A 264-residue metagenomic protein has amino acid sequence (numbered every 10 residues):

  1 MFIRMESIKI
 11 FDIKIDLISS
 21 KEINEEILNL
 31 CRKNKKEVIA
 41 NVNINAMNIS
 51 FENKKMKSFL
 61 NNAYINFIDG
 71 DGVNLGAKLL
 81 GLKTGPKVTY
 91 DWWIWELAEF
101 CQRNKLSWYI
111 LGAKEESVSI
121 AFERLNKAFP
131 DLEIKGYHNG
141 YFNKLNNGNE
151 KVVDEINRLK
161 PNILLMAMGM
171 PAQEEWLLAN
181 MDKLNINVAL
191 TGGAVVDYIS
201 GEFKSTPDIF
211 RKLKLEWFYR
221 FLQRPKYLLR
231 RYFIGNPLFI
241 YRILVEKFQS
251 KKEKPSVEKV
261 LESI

Functional and structural regions predicted by a protein language model:
F2-D91: N-terminal nucleotide/polyanion-binding subdomain common to many enzyme families
Y64, K135, N162, N187: Conserved acidic residues
G72-A77, T206, F210-K259: A transmembrane-helix-recognition feature enriched in membrane-embedded lipid enzymes and envelope glyco-/phospholipid
V73-L75, A172, V195-S200: Short gly/pro/ser/thr-enriched loop/turn and capping motifs at secondary-structure boundaries
N74-E155, L159-K160: Conserved beta-alpha
F122, E174-K183: Short Gly/Thr/Asp-enriched flexible loops that form oxyanion-binding sites at enzyme active sites
N139-L145, N187-Q223: Short, flexible loop segments at boundaries between secondary-structure elements
I156-M170, I186: Proline-aspartate-enriched helix->loop->beta-strand connector
